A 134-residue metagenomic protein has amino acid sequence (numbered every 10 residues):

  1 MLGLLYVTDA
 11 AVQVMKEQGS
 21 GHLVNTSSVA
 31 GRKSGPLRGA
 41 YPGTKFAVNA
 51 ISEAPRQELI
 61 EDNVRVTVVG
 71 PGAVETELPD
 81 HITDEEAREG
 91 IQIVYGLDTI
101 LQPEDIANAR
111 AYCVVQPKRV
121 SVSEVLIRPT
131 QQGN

Functional and structural regions predicted by a protein language model:
T8, T44: Active-site helix of classical SDR
A10-G19: A short helix-coil junction within the Rossmann-fold of NAD(P)-dependent oxidoreductases
V14-M15, K33, A54-V64: Active-site-adjacent segment of SDR/Rossmann-fold oxidoreductases
S28: Residue(s) in the substrate-gating loop at a strand-loop-helix junction that position the organic substrate next
K33-G39, D98: Active-site loop immediately N-terminal to the catalytic Tyr-X3-Lys motif of short-chain dehydrogenase/reductase
V64, V68-V69, R88-G133: C-terminal helical subdomain
P71-H81: Short, flexible catalytic-loop segment of classical short-chain dehydrogenase/reductase
